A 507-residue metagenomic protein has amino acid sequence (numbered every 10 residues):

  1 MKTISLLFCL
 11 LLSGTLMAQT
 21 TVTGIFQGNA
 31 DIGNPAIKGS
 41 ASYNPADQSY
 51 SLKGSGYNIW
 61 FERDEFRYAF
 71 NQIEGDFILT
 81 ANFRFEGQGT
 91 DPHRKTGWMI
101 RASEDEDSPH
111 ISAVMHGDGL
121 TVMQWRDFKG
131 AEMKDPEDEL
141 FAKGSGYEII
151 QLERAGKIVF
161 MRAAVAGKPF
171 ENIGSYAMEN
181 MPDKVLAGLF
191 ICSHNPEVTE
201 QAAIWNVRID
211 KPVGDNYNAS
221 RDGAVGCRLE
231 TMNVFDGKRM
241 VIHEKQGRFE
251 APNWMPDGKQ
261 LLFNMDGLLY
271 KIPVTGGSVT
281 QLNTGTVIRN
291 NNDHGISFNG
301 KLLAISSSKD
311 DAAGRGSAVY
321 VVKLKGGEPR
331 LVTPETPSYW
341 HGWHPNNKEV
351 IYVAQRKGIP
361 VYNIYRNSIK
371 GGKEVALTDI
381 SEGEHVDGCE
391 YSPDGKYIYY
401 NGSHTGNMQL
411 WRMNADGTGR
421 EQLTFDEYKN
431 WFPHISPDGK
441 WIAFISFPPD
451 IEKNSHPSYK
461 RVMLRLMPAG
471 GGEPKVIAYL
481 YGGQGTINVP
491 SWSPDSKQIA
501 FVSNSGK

Functional and structural regions predicted by a protein language model:
M1-T20: Bacterial Sec-dependent N-terminal signal peptides
Q19-N218: Extracellular glycan-recognition regions
D76-T90, T96-G97, L262-F298: Mid-chain, structured segments of secreted extracytoplasmic proteins
A155, V225, D257, M265-D266 (+9 more regions): Short loop/turn segments that connect beta-strands within the blades of beta-propeller domains, predominantly WD40
Y217-G223, H243, P256, L261-G267 (+6 more regions): Beta-strand C-termini and the immediately following turn/loop, strongest in propeller blades
G226-R228, L269-Y270, A313-Y320, P360-Y365 (+3 more regions): Structural motif
R228-R248, P273-R289, V322-P337, N367-H385 (+2 more regions): Multi-bladed beta-propeller domains
Q246-L262, I288-L303, E335-V353, S381-N401 (+2 more regions): Conserved beta-propeller blade repeats
